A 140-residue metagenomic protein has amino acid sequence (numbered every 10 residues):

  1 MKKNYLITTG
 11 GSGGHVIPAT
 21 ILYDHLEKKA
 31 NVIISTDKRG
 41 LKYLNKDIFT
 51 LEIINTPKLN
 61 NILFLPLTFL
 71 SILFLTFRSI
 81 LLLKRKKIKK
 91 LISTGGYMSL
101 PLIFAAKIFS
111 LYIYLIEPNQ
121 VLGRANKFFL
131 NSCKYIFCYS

Functional and structural regions predicted by a protein language model:
K2-G10, K28-S71: Conserved nucleotide-sugar phosphate-binding/catalytic loop shared by glycosyltransferases and other
I7-H15, L91: Short, glycine-rich nucleotide/cofactor-binding loops
G10, G96, E117-Q120: Histidine-centered beta-alpha loop that forms part of the nucleotide-sugar donor binding/catalytic region in diverse
H15-L26, R39: Short amphipathic alpha-helix
N31-I33, R39, K107-S140: Active-site-proximal region of nucleotide-activated glycan assembly enzymes, centered on histidine/acidic-rich loops
R39-K42, K90-F109: An aromatic- and histidine-rich active-site surface loop
T50, K90, K134-Y135: Well-ordered beta-strand positions
N61-K90, L100, I108: An amphipathic, basic-hydrophobic alpha-helix
